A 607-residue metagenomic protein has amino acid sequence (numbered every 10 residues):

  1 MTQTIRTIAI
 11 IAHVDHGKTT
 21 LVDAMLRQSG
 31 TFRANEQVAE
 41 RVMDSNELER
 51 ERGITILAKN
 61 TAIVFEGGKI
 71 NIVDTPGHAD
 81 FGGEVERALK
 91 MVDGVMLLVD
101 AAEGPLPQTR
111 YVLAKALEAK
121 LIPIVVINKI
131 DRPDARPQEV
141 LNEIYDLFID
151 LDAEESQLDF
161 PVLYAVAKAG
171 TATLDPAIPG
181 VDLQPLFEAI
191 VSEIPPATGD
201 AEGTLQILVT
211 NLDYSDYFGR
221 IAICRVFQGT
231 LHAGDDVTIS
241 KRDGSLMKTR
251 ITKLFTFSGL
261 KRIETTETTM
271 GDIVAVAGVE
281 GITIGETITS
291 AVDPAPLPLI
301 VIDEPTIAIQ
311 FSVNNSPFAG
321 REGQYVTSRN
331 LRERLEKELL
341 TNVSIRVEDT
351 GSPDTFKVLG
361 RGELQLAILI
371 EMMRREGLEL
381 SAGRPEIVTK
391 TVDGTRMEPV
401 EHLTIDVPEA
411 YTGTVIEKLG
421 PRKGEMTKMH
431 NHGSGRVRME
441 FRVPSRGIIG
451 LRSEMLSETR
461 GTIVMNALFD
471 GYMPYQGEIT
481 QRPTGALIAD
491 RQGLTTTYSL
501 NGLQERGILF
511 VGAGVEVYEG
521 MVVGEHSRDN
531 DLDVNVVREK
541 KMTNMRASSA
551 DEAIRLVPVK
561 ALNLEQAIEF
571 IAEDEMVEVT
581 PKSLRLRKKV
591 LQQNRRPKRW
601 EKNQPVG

Functional and structural regions predicted by a protein language model:
M1-G607: Structural and coupling elements of P-loop NTPases
